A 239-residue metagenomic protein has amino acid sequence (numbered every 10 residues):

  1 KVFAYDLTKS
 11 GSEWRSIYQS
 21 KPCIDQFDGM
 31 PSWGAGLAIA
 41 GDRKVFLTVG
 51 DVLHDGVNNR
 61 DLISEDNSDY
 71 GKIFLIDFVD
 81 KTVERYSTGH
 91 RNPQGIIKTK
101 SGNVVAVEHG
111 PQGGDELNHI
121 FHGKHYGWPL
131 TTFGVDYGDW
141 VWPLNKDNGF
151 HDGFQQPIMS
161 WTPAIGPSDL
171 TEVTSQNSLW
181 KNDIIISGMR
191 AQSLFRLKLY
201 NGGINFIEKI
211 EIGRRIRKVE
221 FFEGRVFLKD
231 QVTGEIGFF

Functional and structural regions predicted by a protein language model:
K1-I39: Asp-box/WD-like beta-propeller blade repeats and closely related beta-sheet repeat scaffolds
Y18-G29, E84-G89, M159-T162, E208-G213: Surface loop/turn motifs at the tips and blade-to-blade linkers of beta-strand repeat domains
G34, D51-N205, E235, F239: Beta-propeller domain segments
A38, F46, I97, T171-S175 (+1 more regions): Beta-propeller blade termini
G41-D42, K100-S101, A191, E223-G224: Residue-level signal for tight coil/turn positions that link beta-strands
R43-F46, N103, D183, R225-V226: Generic structural signal for coil-to-beta-strand starts
G203-E223: Conserved blade-ending motifs and adjacent loop-strand segments that build the rim/top face of beta-propeller domains
K218-F239: Blade-level signature of beta-propeller repeat domains, shared across WD40, Kelch, NHL, RCC1 and BNR/Asp-box propellers
